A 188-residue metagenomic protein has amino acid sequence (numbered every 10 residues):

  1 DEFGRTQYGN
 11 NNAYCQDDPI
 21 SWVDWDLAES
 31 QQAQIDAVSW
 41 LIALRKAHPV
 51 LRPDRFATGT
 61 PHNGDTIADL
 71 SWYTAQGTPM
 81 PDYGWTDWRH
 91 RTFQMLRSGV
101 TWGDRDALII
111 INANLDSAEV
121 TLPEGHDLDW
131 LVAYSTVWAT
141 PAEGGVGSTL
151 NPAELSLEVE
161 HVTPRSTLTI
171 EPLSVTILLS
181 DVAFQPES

Functional and structural regions predicted by a protein language model:
D1-S188: Carbohydrate-interacting/catalytic domains
